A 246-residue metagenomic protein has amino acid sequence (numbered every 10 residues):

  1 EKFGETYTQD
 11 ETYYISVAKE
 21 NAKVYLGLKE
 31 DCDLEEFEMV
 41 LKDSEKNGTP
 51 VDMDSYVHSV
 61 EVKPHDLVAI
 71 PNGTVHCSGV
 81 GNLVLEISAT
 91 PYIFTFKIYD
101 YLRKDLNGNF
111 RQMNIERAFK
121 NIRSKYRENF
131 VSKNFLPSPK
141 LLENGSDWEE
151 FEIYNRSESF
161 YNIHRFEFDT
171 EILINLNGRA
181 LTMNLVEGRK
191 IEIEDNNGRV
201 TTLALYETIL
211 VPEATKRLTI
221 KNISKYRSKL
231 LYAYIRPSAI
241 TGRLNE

Functional and structural regions predicted by a protein language model:
E1-P64, G79-E187, E194-N196, V200 (+3 more regions): Active-site region of the double-stranded beta-helix
E61-V80, I87-A89, L203-R217: Conserved metal-binding segment of the jelly-roll/cupin
G188-N222: C-terminal structured domain segments
L210-P212, K229-A233: Long terminal accessory segments
T241-E246: Non-transmembrane, aqueous-exposed alpha-helical and coiled segments at domain scale
